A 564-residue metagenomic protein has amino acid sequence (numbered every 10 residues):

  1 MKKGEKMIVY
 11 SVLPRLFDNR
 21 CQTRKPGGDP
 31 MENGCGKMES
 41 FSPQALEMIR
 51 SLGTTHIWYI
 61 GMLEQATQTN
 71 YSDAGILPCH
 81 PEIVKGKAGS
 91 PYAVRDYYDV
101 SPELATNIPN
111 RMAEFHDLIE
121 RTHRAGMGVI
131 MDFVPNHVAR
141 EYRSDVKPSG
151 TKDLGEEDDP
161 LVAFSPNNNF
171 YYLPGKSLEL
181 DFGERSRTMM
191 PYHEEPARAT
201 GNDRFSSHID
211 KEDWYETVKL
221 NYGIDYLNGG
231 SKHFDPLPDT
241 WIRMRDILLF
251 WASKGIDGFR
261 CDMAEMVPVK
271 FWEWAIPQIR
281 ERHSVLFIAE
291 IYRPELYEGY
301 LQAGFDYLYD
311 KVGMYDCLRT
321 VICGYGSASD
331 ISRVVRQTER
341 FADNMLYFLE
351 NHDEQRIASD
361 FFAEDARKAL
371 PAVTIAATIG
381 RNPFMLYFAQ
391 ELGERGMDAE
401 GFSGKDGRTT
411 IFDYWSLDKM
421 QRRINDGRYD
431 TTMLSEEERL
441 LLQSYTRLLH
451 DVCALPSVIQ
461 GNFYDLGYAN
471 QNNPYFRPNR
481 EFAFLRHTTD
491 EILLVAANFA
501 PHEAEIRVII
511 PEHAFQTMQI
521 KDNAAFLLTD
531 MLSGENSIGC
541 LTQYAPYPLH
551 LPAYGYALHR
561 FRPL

Functional and structural regions predicted by a protein language model:
M1-G128, N136-K147, T151-P166, G175 (+5 more regions): N-terminal structural segment of carbohydrate-active enzymes
G4-I8, L13, A93-V94, P102-E120 (+12 more regions): Alpha-amylase-like alpha-glycosidases and glucanotransferases acting on alpha-linked glucans and related
E5, R20, D29, T67 (+4 more regions): Loop/helix patches that line or flank the sugar-binding groove of alpha-linked glycan CAZymes
P14-L16, L63, S101-L104, P135-H137 (+8 more regions): Short, flexible loop/turn elements at secondary-structure junctions
L16-C21, I49-H56, G61, A66 (+11 more regions): A generic secondary-structure signal for well-formed alpha-helical elements
V269-E273, R507: Conserved strand-to-helix beginnings and helix N-cap segments that scaffold or border functional pockets
A500-L564: C-terminal beta-sandwich/jelly-roll accessory domains of carbohydrate-active enzymes
